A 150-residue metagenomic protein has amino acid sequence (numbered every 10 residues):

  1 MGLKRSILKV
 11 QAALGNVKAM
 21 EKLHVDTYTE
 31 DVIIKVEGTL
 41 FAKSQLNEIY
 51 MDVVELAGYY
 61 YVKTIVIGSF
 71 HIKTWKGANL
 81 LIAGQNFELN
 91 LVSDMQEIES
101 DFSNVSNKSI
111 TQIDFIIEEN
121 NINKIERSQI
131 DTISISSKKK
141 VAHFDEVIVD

Functional and structural regions predicted by a protein language model:
M1, Q45-K63, I67, E119-F144: Generic hydrophobic segment detector
M1-Q45: Charge-rich, low-complexity N-terminal segments
L3, L40-A42, M51, H71 (+4 more regions): Generic structural signal for short, flexible, solvent-exposed coil/loop and linker residues
H24, M95-D150: Internal interaction segment
T27-T29, T39, T64, T74 (+2 more regions): Residue-identity detector for threonine
K35-F87: Short, well-structured hydrophobic secondary-structure segments
N47-V53, S93-F102: Short amphipathic beta-strand and strand-loop transition segments with alternating hydrophobic
F87-L91, A142: Short beta-strand segments
